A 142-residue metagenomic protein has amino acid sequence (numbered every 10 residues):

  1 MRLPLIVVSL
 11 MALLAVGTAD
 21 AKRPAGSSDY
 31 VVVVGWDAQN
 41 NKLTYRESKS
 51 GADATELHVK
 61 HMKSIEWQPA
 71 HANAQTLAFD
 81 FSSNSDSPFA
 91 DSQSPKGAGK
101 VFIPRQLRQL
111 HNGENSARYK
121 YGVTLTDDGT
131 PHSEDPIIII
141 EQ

Functional and structural regions predicted by a protein language model:
M1-L5: Positively charged n-region of N-terminal signal peptides that target proteins for export
I6-A15: Bacterial N-terminal signal peptides
R23-S64: N-terminal edge beta-strand
S64-A70: Short edge beta-strand/loop segments characteristic of extracellular beta-sandwich folds
A70-T76: Short proline/glycine-enriched turn/loop motifs at strand-loop junctions of beta-rich domains
A72, S82-F89, D128: Change "in extracellular beta-sheet-rich domains … of secreted and cell-surface proteins" to "in beta-sheet-rich domains
S94-Q142: Extracellular/periplasmic metallocenter environments
